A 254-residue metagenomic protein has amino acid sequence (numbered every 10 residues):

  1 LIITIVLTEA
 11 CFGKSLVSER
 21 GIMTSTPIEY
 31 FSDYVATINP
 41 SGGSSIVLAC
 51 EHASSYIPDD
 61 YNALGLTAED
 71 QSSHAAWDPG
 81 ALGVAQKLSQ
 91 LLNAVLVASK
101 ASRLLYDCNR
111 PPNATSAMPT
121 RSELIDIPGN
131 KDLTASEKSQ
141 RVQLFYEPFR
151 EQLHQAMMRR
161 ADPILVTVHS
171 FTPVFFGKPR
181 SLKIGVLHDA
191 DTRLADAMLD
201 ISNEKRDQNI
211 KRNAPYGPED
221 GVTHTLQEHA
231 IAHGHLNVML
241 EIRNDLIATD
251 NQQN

Functional and structural regions predicted by a protein language model:
I2-L7: Extreme N-terminal basic, low-complexity initiation segments that serve as generic localization/processing leaders
T24-N254: N-terminal catalytic or cofactor-binding beta/alpha core of small enzyme domains
